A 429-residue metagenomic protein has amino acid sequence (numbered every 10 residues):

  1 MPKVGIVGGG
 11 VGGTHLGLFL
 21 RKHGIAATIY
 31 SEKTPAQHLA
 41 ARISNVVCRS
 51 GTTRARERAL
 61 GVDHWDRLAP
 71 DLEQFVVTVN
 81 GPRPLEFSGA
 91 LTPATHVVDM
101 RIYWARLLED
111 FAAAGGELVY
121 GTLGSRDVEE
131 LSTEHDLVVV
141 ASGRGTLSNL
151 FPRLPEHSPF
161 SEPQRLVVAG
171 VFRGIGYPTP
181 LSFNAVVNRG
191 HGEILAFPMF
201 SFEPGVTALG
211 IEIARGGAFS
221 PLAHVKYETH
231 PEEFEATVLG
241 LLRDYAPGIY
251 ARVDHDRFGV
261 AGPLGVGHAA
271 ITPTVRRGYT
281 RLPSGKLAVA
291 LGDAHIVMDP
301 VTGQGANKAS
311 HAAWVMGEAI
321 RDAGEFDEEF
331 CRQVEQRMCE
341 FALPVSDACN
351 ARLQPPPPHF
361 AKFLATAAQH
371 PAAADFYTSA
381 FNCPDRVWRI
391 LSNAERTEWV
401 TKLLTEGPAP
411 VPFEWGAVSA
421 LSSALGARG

Functional and structural regions predicted by a protein language model:
M1-G12: Beta1/beta-strand and adjacent pyrophosphate-binding region of the FAD-binding site in flavoprotein oxidoreductases
V7-G9, L18-R42: Glycine-rich FAD pyrophosphate-binding loop
K33-T78: N-terminal FAD cofactor-binding segment of flavoenzymes
V46-R49, A90-R106, L147-S148, A169 (+1 more regions): Short beta-strand to alpha-helix junction loop
F151-V186: Central beta-strand plus flanking loop segment that forms part of the substrate or channel wall within the catalytic
R189-V266: Conserved FAD/dinucleotide-binding core of flavoprotein oxidoreductases
A269-D347: Conserved mid-domain beta->alpha element of the FAD-binding
T302-G303, E318-G429: C-terminal helical "tail/cap" subdomain of flavin- and related membrane-associated enzymes
